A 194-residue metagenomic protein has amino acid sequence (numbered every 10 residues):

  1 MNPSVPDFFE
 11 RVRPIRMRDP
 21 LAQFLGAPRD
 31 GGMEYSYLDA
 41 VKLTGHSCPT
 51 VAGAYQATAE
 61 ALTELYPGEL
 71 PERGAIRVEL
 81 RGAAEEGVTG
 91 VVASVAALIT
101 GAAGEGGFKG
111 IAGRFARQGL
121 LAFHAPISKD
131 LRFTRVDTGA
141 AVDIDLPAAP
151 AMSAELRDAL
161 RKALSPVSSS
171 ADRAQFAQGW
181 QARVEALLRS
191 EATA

Functional and structural regions predicted by a protein language model:
M1-S47, Q56-A194: Non-transmembrane, aqueous-exposed alpha-helical and coiled segments at domain scale
